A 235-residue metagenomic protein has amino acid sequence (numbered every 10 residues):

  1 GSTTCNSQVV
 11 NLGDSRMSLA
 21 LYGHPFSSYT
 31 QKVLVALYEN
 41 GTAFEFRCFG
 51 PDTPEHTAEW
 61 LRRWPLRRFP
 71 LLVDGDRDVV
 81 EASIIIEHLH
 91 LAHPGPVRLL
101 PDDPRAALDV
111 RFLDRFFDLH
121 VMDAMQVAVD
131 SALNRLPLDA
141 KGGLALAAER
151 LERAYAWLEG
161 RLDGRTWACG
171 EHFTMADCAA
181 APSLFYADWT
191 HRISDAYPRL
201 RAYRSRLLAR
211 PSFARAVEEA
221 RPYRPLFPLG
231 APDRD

Functional and structural regions predicted by a protein language model:
N6-A145: GST-like domain detector, emphasizing the conserved glutathione-binding G-site in the N-terminal thioredoxin-like
P51-D52, F173, P222-Y223: Positions that flank functional sites
R62, P101, A180, A209 (+1 more regions): Phosphate-coordinating loops and pocket residues in cytosolic domains that bind phosphorylated ligands
H90, S183-L184, V217: Active-site-flanking alpha-helical
V97-D102, A124-M125, A168-E171, A196 (+2 more regions): Short, hydrophobic secondary-structure boundary micro-motifs
F117-P211: GST-like fold's C-terminal all-alpha helical module
E219-D235: Acidic/histidine-enriched, glycine/proline-rich intrinsically disordered or flexible terminal extensions
